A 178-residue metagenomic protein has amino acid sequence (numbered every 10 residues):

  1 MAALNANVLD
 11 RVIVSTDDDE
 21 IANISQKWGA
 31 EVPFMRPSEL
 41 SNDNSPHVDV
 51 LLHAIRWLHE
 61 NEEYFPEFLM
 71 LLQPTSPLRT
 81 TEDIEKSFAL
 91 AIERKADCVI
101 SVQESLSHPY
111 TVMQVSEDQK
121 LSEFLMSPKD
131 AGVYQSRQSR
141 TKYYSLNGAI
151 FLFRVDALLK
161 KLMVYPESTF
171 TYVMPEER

Functional and structural regions predicted by a protein language model:
M1-S15: N-terminal glycine-rich phosphate-binding loop and ensuing alpha1 helix
L4-N5, Q26, I92: Non-catalytic positions within long, well-ordered alpha-helices that form the structural scaffold/packing of enzyme
V8, W28-A30, E117: Short, structured coil segments at secondary-structure junctions
I13, D19-M70, L78-R79, K86 (+1 more regions): Short phosphate-binding loop-to-helix
T16-D17, Q73, V102: Short beta-strand/turn micro-motifs composed of small residues that flank or help shape donor/cofactor-binding pockets
E39-D43, S107-H108, E177-R178: A short acidic, often aromatic-flanked loop/helix-cap motif at beta-alpha or helix-coil junctions that lines enzyme
D49, H53, F65-F68, P77-E167 (+1 more regions): Conserved core of the sugar-phosphate nucleotidyltransferase
